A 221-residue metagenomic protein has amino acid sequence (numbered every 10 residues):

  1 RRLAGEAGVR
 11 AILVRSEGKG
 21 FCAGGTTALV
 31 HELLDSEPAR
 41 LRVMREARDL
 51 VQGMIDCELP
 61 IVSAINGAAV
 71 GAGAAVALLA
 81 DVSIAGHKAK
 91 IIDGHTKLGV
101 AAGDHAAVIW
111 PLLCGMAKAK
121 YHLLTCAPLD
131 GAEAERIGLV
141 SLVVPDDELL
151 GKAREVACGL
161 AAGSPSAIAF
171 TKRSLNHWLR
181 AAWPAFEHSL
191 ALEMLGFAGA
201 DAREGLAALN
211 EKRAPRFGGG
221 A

Functional and structural regions predicted by a protein language model:
R1-R10: A short, well-ordered alpha-helical element
G8, S16-G53, A69, G99 (+1 more regions): Glycine- (often His-adjacent) and acidic-residue-rich active-site loop that binds/positions the CoA thioester
I12-V14, V62: Conserved hydrophobic packing residues within short motifs/helices of P-loop NTPase cores of ABC-family ATPases
Q52-I168, L190-M194, A198-A207, R213 (+1 more regions): Crotonase-fold acyl-CoA enzyme core
L175-R180: Short, charged, surface-exposed hinge/linker loops at domain edges that act as mobile lids or interdomain connectors
P184-F186: Juxtamembrane helix-entry segments on the extracytoplasmic side of multipass membrane proteins
